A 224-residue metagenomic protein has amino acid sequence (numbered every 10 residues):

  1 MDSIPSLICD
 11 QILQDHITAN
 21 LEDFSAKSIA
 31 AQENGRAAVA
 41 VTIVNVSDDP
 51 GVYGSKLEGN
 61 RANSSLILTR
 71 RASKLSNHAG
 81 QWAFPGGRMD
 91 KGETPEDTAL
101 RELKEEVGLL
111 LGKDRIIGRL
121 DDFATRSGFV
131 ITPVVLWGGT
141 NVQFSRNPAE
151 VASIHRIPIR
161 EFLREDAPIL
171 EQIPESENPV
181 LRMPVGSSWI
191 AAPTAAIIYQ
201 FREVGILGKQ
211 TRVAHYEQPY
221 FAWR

Functional and structural regions predicted by a protein language model:
M1-A83, R88-E105, L109-V142, I173 (+1 more regions): N-terminal leader/linker segments that precede catalytic domains of diphosphate-processing enzymes
R146-P184: NUDIX/MutT-family hydrolases
